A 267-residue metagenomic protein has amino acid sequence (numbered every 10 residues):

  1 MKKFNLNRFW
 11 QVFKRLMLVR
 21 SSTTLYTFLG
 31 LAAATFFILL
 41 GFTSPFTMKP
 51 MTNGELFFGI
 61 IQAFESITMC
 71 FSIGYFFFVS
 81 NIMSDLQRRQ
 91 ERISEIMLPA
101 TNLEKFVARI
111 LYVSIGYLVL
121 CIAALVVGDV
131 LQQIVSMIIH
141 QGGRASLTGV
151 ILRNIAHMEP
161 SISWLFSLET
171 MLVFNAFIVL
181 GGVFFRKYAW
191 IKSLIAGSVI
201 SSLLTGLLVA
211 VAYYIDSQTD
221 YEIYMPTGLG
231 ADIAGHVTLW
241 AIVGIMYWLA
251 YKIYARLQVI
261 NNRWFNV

Functional and structural regions predicted by a protein language model:
M1-R92, N102-V267: Hydrophobic alpha-helical transmembrane segments of membrane proteins
M97-T101: Short helix-to-coil transition segments within interhelical loops that connect adjacent transmembrane helices
